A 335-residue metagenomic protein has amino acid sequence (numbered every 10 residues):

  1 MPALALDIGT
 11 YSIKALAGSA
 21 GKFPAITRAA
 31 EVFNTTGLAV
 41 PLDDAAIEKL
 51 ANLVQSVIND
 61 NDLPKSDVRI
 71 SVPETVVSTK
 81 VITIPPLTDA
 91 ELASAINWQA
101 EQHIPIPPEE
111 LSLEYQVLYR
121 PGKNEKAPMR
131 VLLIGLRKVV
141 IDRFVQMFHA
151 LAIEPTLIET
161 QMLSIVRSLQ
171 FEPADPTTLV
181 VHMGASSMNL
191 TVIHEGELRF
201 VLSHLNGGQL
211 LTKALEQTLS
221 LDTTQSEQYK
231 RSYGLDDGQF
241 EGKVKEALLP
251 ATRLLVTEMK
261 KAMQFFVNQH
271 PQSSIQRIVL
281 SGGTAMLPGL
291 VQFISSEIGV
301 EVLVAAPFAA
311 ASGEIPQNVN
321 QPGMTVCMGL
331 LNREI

Functional and structural regions predicted by a protein language model:
M1-F33, D62, S66-P73, Q170-F200 (+2 more regions): Gly/Thr-rich phosphate-binding beta-strand-loop-beta motif of the actin/hexokinase/Hsp70
R28-N59, L92, Q239-G242, E246-A247 (+1 more regions): N-terminal phosphate-binding loop and adjacent alpha-helix
T36-A39, K138-R167, E197-Q239: Glycine-rich phosphate-binding loop plus the immediately following alpha-helix
V54, L63-T75, F148, E154-L157 (+1 more regions): Short glycine-rich phosphate-binding loop at a beta-alpha junction
V72-Q170, R277, P307-A311: Active-site neighborhood for divalent-cation/phosphate handling
S164, Q209, A285, L303-I335: Glycine-rich phosphate-binding/hydrolytic loop that grips phosphoryl groups
Q217-T218, Q228-Q276, T284: Adenine-nucleotide phosphate-binding core of ATP-dependent small-molecule kinases
A251, S273-L303: Glycine-rich phosphate-binding loops at beta-strand->alpha-helix junctions
